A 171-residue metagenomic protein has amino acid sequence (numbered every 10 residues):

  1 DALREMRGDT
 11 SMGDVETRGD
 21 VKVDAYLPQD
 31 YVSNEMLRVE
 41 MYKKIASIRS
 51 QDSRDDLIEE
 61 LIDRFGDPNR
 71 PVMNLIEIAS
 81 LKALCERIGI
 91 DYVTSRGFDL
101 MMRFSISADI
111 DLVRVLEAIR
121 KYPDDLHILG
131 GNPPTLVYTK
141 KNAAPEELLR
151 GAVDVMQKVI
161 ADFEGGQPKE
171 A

Functional and structural regions predicted by a protein language model:
D1-A171: Accessory helical-bundle/CTD segments and flexible terminal tails appended to RecA-like ATPase motors
